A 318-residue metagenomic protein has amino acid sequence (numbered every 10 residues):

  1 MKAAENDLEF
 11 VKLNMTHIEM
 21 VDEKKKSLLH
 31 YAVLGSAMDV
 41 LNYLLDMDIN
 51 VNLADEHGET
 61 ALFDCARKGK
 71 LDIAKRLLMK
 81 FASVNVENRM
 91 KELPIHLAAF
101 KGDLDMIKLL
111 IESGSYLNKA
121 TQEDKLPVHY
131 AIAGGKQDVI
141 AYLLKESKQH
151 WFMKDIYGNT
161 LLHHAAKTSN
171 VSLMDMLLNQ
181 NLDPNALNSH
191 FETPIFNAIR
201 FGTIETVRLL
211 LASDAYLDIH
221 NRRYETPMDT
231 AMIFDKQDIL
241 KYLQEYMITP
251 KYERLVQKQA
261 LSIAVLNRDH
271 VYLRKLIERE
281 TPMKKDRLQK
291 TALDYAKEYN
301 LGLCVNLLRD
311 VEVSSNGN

Functional and structural regions predicted by a protein language model:
M1-G35, V40, Q257-L276: N-terminal segments that cap or nucleate solenoid repeat domains
M1-N6, Y31-A37, D64-K70, L97-D103 (+6 more regions): Ankyrin repeat A-helix N-terminal signature
D7-L13, A37-L45, K70-L78, D103-I111 (+6 more regions): Ankyrin repeat structural motif
I18, V51, V84, L117 (+5 more regions): Ankyrin-repeat inter-repeat connecting loop/turn
D22, D55, N88, T121 (+5 more regions): Ankyrin repeat boundary/linker residues
Y116-G134, K148-Q149, D155-N159, H163-K167: Solenoidal tandem-repeat scaffolds enriched in leucines and small polar residues
S213, R222, T230-N267, V271-K275 (+3 more regions): Ankyrin-repeat-protein effector appendages
